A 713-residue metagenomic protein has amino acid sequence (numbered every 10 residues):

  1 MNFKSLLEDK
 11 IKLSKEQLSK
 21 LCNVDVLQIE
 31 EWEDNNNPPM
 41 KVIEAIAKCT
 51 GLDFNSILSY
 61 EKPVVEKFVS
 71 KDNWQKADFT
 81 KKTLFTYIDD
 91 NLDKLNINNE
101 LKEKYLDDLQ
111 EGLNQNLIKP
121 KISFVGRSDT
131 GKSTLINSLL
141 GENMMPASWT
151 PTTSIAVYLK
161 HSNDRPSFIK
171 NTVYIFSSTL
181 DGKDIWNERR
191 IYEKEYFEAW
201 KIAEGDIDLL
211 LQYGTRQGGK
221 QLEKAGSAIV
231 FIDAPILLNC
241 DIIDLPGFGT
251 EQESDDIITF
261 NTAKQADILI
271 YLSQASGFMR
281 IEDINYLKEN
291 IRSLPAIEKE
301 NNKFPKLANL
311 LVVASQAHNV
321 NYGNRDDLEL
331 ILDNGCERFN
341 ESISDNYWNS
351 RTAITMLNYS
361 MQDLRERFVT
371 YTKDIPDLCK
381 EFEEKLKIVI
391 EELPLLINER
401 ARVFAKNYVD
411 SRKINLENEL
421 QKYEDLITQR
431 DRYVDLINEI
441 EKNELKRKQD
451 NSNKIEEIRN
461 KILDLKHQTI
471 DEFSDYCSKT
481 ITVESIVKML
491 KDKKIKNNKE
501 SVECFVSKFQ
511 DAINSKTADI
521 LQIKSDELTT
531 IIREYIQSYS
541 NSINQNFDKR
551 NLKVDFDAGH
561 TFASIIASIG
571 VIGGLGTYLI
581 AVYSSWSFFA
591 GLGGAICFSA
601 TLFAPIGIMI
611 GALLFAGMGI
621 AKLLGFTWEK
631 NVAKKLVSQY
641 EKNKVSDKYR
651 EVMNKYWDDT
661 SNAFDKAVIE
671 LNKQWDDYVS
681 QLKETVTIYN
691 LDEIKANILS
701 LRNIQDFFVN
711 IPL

Functional and structural regions predicted by a protein language model:
M1: Basic, amphipathic alpha-helix used for nucleic-acid engagement in HTH/winged-helix/SANT-Myb modules and analogous
L6, K12-N35, M40-D129, E142-F231 (+5 more regions): N-terminal low-complexity/disordered regulatory or targeting extensions
K20, S70-K71, N398-K406, N438 (+2 more regions): C-terminal or late-domain output modules
Q28-W32, Y271, K422: Solvent-exposed, amphipathic alpha-helical segments
G112-L396, F589, L602-V632, L636-D647 (+3 more regions): Globular "head" domains of long coiled-coil molecular machines
M356-S360, L364, K385-Y433: Charged, amphipathic alpha-helical linkers/stalks
Q429-L671, W675, V679: A non-catalytic, extended alpha-helical scaffold characteristic of dynamin-superfamily P-loop GTPases
